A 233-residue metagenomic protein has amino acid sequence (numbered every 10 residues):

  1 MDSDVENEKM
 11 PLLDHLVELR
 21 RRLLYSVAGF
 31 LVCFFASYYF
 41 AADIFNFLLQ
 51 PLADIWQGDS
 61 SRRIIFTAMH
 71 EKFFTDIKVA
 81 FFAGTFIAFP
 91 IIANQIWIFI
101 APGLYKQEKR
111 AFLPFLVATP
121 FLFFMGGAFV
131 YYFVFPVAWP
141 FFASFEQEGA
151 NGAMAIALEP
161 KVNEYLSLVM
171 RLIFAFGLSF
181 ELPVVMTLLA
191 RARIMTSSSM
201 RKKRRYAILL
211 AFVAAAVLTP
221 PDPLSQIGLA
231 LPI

Functional and structural regions predicted by a protein language model:
M1-I233: Membrane topogenic/interface segments and analogous intrinsically disordered interaction regions
